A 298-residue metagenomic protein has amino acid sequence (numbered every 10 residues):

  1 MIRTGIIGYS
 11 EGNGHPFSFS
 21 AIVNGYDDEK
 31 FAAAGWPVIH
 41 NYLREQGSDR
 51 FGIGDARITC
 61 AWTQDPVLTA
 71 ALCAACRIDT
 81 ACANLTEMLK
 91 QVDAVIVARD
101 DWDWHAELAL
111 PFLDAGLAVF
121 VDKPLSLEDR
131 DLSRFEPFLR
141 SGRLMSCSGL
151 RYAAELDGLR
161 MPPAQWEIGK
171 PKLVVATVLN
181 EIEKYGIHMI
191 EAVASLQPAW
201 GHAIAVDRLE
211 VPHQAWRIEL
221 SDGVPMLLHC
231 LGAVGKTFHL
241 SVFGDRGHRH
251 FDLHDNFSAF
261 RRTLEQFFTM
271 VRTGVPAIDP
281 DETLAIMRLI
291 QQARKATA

Functional and structural regions predicted by a protein language model:
M1-C73, I278, I286: N-terminal Rossmann-like dinucleotide-binding module
G14, H105-A106, A154: Glycine/Thr-rich phosphate-binding loops of Rossmann-like dinucleotide-binding domains
P16, T69, L156, M189-I190 (+3 more regions): A general structural signal for well-ordered alpha-helical segments in protein cores
Q46-D49, A75-R77, E87, Q91-D100 (+1 more regions): C-terminal helix-rich "cap/oligomerization" subdomain common to oxidoreductases
D65-V67, A71-E136: Beta-loop-alpha module in the N-terminal Rossmann-like domain of NAD(P)-dependent dehydrogenases, especially those
F120, L125-K184: A contiguous active-site-proximal alpha/beta segment in oxidoreductase catalytic domains
P171-G235, D281-R288: Rossmann-like dinucleotide-binding domain that binds NAD(P)(H)
V234-V275: Interdomain hinge/lid region at the active-site interface of Rossmann-like NAD(P)-dependent oxidoreductases
